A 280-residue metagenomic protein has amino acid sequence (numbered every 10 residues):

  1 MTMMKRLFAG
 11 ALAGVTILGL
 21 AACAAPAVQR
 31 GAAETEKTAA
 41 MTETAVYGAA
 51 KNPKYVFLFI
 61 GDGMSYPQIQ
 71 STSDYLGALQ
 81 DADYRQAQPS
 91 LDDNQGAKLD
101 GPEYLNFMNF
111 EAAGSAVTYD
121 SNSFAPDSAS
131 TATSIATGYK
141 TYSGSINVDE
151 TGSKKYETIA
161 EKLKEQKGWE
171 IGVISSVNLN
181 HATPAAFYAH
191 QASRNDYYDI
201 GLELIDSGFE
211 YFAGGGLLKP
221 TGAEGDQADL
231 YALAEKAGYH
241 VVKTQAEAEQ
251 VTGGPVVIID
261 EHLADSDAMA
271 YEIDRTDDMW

Functional and structural regions predicted by a protein language model:
M1-A11: Bacterial N-terminal signal peptides that target proteins for export
G14-V15: Repetitive helical segments and hydrophobic/amphipathic motifs
G19-A22: C-terminal motif of bacterial Sec signal peptides marking the signal peptidase cleavage site
A24-P26: Bacterial signal peptide processing site
R30-A223, A228-A248, G254-P255, D277: N-terminal catalytic scaffold of extracellular/periplasmic and nuclease hydrolases that process anionic headgroups
A246-W280: Anion-binding catalytic surfaces of enzymes that hydrolyze or transfer phosphate/sulfate esters
